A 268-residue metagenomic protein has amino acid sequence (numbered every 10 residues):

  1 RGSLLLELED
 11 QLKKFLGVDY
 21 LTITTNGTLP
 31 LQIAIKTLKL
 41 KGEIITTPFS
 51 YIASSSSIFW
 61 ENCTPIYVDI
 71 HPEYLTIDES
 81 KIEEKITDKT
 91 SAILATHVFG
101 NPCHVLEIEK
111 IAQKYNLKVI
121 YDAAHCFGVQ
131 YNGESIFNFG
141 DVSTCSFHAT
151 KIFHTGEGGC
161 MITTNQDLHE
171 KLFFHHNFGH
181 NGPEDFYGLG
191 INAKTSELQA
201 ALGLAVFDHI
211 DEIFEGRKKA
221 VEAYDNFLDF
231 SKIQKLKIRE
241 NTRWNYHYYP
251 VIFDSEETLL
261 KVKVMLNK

Functional and structural regions predicted by a protein language model:
R1-E43, S57-F59, I66-D69, E134: Phosphate-binding glycine-rich loop
S3-Q11, F15-D19, S80, A92-T96 (+3 more regions): PLP-dependent aminotransferase class I/II
T22, I45, I66, V119-I120 (+2 more regions): Structural detector of well-ordered beta-strand residues that form the stable sheet scaffold of enzyme domains
I23, T46, Y67, M161 (+1 more regions): Conserved SAM-binding loop
K36-K114, K118-A123, Q130: PLP-dependent aminotransferase-like
I70, A149, N177: Short, conserved catalytic or interaction motifs in soluble domains
Y121-H154, G182-Y187: Conserved active-site segment immediately N-terminal to the catalytic lysine that forms the internal aldimine
N138-F174, E197: Active-site PLP attachment segment
